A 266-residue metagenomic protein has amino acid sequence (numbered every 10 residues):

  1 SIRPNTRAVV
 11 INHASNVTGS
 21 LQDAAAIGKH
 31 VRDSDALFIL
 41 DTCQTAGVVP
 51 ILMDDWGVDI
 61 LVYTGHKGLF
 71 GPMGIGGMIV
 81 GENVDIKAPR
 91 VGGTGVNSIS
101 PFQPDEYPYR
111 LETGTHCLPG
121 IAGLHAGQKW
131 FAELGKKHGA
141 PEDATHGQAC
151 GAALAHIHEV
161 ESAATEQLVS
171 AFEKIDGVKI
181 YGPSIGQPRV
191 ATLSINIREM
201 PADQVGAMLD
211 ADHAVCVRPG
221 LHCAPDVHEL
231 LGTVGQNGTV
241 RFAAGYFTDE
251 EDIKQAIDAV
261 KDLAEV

Functional and structural regions predicted by a protein language model:
S1-V266: Pyridoxal 5′-phosphate
